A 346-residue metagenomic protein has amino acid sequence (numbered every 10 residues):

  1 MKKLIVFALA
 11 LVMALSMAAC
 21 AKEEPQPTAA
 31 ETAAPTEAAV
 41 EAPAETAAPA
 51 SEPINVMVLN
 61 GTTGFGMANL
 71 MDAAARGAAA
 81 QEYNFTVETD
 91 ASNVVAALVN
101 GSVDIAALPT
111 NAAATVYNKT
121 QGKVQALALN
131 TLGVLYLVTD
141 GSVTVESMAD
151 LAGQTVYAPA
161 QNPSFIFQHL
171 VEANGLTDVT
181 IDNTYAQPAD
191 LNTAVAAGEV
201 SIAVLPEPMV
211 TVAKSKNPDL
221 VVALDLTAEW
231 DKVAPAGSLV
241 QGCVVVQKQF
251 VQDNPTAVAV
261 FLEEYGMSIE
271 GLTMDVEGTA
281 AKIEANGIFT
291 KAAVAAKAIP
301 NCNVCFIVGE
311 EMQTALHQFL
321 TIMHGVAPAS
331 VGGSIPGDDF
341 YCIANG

Functional and structural regions predicted by a protein language model:
A18-A29: Bacterial lipoprotein signal-peptidase II cleavage site
S51-A73, T139-V212: Bilobed "Venus flytrap"/periplasmic-binding protein-like clamshell domains and structurally analogous long
P53, L59-N93, V99, V116-K119 (+2 more regions): Short, polar/charged alpha-helical segment
L59-T62, T89-A91, G101-A114, T131 (+6 more regions): Beta->alpha turn/N-cap motifs
N69-M71, L135-V145, S238-A257, V308: A bilobed periplasmic-binding-protein/Venus flytrap-type ligand-binding module shared by bacterial periplasmic
N111-A112, D190-K282: Pocket-lining segment of extracytoplasmic ligand-binding domains
V251-V326: Secondary-structure end/capping motifs
H317-G346: Conserved C-terminal helix/tail region of periplasmic/extracytoplasmic solute-binding proteins
